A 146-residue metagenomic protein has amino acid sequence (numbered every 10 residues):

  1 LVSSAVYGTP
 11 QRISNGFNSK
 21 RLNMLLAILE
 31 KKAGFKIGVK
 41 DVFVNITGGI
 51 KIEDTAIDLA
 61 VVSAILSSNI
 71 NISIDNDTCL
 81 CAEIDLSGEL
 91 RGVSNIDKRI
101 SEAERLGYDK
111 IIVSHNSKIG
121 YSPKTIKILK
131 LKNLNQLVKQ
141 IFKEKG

Functional and structural regions predicted by a protein language model:
L1-G146: Peripheral, non-AAA+ core regions of ATP-driven protein-machinery
